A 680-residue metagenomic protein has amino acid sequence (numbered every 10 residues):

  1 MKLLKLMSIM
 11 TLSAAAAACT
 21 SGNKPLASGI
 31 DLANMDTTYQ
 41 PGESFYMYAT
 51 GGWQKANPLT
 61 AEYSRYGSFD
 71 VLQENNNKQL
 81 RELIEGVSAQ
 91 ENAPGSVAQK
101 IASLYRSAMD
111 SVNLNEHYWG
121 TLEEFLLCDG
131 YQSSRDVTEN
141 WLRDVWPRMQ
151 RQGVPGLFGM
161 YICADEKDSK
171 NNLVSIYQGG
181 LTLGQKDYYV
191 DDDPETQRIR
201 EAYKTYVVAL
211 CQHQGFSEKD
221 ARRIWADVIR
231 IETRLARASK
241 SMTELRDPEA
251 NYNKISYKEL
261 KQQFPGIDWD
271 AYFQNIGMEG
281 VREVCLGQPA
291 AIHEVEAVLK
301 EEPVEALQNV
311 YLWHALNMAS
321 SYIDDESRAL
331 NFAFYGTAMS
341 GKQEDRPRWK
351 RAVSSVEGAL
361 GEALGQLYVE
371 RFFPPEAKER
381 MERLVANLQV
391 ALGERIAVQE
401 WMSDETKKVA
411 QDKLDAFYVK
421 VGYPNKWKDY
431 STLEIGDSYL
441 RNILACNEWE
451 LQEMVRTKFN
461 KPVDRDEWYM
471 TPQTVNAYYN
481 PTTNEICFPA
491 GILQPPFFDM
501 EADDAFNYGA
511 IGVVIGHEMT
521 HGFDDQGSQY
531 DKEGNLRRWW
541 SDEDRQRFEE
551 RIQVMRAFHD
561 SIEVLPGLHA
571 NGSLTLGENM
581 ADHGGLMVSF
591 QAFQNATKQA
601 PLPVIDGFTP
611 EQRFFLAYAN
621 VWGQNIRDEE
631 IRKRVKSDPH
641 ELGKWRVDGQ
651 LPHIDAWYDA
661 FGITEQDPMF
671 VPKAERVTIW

Functional and structural regions predicted by a protein language model:
K2-I9: Sec-dependent signal peptide recognition, specifically the positively charged N-region followed immediately by
K5, Q73, V228, Q263-G266 (+5 more regions): Intrinsically disordered, low-complexity linker/terminal regions across diverse proteins
A15-A18: C-terminal motif of bacterial Sec signal peptides marking the signal peptidase cleavage site
T20-G29: Bacterial Sec signal peptide processing site at the extreme N-terminus
N34-K55, Y189, D193-Q212, L576 (+1 more regions): Hydrophobic/aromatic-rich, well-ordered segments within soluble, folded domains that form packed cores
Q40-E43, Y48-N113: Active-site-surrounding "flap" and adjacent substrate/cofactor-binding loops of secreted or lumenal enzymes, prototyped
E62-I84, K219-A238, N507-V513, D606 (+1 more regions): Short secondary-structure subsegments characteristic of cysteine-rich extracellular domains
G86-R383, N387: Noncatalytic, helix-rich "gating/capping" subdomain that lines the substrate-entry/channel surface of large enzyme
